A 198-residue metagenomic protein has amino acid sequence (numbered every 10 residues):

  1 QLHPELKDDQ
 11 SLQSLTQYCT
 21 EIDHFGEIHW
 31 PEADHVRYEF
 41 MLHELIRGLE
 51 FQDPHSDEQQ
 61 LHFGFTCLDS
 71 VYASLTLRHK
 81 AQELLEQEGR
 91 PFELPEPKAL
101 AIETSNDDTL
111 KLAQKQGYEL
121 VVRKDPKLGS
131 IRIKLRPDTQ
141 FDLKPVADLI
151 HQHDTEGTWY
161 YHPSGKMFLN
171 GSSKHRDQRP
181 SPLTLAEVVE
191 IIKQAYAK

Functional and structural regions predicted by a protein language model:
L2-R90: Internal, conserved structured core segments that host functional sites
S74-K198: Gly/His-enriched, cation/cofactor- and phosphate-binding structural elements
